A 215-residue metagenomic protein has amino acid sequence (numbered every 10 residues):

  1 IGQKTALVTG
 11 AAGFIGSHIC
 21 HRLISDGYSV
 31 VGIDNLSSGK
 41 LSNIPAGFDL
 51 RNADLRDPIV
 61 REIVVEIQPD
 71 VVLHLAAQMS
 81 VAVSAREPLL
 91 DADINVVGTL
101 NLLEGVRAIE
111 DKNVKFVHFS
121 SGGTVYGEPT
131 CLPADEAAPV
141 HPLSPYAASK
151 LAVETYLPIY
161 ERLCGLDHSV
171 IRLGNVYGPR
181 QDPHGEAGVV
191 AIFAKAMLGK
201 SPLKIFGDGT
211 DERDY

Functional and structural regions predicted by a protein language model:
I1-V176: N-terminal Rossmann-like NAD(P)+-binding domain of SDR-like oxidoreductases, especially those catalyzing
E128-L132, T155-Y215: NAD(P)-dependent short-chain dehydrogenase/reductase
